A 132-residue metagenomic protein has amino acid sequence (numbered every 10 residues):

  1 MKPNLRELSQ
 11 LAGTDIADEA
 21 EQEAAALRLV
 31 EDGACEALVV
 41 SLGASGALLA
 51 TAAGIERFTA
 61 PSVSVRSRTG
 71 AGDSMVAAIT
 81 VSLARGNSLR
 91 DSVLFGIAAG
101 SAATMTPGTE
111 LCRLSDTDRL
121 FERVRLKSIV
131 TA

Functional and structural regions predicted by a protein language model:
M1-A24, G46: Conserved beta-alpha-beta core of the PfkB/ribokinase-like small-molecule kinase fold
E19-A132: Conserved phosphate-binding/catalytic region of the ribokinase-like
